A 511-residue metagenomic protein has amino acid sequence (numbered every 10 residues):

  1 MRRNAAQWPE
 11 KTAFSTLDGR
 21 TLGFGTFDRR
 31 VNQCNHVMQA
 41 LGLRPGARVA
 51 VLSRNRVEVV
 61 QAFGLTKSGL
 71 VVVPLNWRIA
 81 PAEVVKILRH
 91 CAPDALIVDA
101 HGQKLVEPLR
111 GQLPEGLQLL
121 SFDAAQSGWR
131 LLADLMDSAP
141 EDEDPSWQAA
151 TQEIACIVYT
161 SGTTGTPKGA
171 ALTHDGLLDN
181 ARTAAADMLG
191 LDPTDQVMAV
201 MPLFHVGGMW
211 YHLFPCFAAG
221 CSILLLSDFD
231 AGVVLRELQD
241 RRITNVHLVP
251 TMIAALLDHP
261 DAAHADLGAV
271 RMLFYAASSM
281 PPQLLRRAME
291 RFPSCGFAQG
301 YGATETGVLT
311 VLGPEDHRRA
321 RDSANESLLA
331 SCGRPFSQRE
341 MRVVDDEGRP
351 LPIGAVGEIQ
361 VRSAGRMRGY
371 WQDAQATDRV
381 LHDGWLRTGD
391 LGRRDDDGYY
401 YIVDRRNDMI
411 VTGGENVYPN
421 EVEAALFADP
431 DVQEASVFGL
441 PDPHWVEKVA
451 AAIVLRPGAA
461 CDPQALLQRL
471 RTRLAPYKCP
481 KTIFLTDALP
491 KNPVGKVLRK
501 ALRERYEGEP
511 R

Functional and structural regions predicted by a protein language model:
P9-E10, S127, A139-Y159, T166 (+2 more regions): Conserved pre-ATP/AMP-binding loop-to-beta segment of ANL
R20, N35-I79, N416: Conserved AMP-binding/adenylate-forming
T21-T26, A155-D179: Conserved AMP-binding A3 loop
F27-H36, T151, A170-D192, V200 (+3 more regions): Conserved structural elements of the adenylate-forming
A40-L41, L70-D134, P457-A459: Structural core segment of the AMP-binding/adenylate-forming
I79, L96-V98, V246, S363 (+5 more regions): AMP-binding/adenylate-forming catalytic core of the ANL superfamily
L178-Q196, V206-N245, H259: Conserved AMP-binding/adenylation subdomain of ANL enzymes
I243-L248, H259-S327, E340, P350: Gly/Ser/Thr-rich phosphate-binding loop
